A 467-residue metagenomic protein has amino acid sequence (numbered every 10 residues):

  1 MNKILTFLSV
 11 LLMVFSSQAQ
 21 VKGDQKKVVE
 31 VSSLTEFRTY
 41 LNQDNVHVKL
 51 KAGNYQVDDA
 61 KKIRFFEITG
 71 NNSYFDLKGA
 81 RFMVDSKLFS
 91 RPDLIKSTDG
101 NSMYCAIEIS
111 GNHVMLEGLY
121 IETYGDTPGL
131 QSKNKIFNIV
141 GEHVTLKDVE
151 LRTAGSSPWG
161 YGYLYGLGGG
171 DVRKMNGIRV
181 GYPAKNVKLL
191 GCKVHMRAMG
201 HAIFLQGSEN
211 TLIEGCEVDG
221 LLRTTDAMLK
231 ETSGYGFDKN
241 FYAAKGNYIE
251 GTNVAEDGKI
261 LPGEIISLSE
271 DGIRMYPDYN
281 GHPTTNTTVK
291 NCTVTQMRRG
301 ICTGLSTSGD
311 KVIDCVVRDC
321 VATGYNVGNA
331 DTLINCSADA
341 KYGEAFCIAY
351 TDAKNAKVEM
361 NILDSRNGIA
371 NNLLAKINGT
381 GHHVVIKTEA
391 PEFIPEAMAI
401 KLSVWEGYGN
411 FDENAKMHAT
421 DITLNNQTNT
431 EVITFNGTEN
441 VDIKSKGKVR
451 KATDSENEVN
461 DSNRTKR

Functional and structural regions predicted by a protein language model:
N2-V10: Sec-dependent signal peptide recognition, specifically the positively charged N-region followed immediately by
V10-Q18: Hydrophobic h-region of N-terminal signal peptides that target proteins for export in Gram-negative bacteria
V21-K49: Acidic Gly/Asp/Thr-rich repetitive segments characteristic of extracellular carbohydrate-active and adhesion proteins
K26, N45, A52, I63 (+12 more regions): Surface-exposed or flexible loop/turn and strand-edge residues in extracellular/cell-surface modules
R38-Q43, Q56-Y74, M83-E117, T123-T145 (+3 more regions): Extracellular beta-strand-rich solenoid/capping regions of secreted or surface-exposed proteins that bind or remodel
V48-L50, F75-L77, G111-G118, G141-D148 (+10 more regions): All-beta strand scaffolds that present successive hydrophobic residues in beta-strands
D59-R64, V84-S90, G125-N134, G155-Y163 (+11 more regions): Short glycine/acidic-rich loop motifs that flank beta-strands on beta-rich extracellular proteins
M103-E108, D126, N134-N138, G169-A184 (+5 more regions): Right-handed parallel beta-helix
